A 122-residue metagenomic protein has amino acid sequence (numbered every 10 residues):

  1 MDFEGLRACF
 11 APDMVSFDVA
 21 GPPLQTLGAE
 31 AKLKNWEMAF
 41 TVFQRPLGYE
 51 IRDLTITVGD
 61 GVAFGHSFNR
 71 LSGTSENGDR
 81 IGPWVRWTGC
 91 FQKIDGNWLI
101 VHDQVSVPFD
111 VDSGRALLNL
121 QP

Functional and structural regions predicted by a protein language model:
F3-G59, I81-G82: A solvent-exposed, acidic/Ser-Thr-rich amphipathic alpha-helical stretch
F10-A11, N69-L71, Q104-V107: Short beta-strand segments enriched in hydrophobic/aromatic residues within well-folded beta-rich domains
G61-L71: A short hydrophobic beta-strand element
L71-S75, F91: Beta-strand elements of well-folded, non-transmembrane domains
W84-D112: Short beta-strand edge/turn micro-motifs at domain boundaries
F109-P122: Acidic/histidine-enriched, glycine/proline-rich intrinsically disordered or flexible terminal extensions
